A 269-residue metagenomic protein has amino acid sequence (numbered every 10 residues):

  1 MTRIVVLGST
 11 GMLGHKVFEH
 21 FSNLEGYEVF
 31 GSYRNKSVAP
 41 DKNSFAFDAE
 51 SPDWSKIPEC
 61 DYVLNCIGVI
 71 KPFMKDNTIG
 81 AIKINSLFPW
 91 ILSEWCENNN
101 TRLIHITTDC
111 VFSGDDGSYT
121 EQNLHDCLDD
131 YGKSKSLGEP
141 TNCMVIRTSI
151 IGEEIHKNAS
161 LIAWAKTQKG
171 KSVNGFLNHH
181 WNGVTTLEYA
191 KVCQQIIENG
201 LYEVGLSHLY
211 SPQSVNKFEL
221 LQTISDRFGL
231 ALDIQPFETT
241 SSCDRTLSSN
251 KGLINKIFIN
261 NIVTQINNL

Functional and structural regions predicted by a protein language model:
T2-L24: N-terminal Rossmann NAD(P)H-binding glycine-rich loop of SDR-like oxidoreductase domains
G31-P52: Adenosine-cofactor binding site in Rossmann-like domains, unifying the SAM/SAH pocket of S-adenosylmethionine-dependent
A46-S86: NAD(P)H-binding glycine-rich loop region in Rossmannoid oxidoreductase-like domains and their noncatalytic homologs
D76, G80-I91, H125, K133-S136: Glycine-rich NAD(P)-binding loop of the Rossmann-fold in SDR/ketoreductase-type enzymes
W90-D126: Conserved Rossmann-fold NAD(P)-dependent oxidoreductase catalytic core, especially the SDR/UDP-sugar
L128-D130, E139-W181, L187-E188, Q194: NAD(P)-dependent short-chain dehydrogenase/reductase
A190-Q195, N199-D244: Mid/C-terminal beta-alpha module of Rossmann-like enzyme folds, strongest in SDR-family dehydrogenases/epimerases
L230-L269: C-terminal amphipathic/interface module of NAD(P)-dependent oxidoreductases and related NAD-binding regulators
